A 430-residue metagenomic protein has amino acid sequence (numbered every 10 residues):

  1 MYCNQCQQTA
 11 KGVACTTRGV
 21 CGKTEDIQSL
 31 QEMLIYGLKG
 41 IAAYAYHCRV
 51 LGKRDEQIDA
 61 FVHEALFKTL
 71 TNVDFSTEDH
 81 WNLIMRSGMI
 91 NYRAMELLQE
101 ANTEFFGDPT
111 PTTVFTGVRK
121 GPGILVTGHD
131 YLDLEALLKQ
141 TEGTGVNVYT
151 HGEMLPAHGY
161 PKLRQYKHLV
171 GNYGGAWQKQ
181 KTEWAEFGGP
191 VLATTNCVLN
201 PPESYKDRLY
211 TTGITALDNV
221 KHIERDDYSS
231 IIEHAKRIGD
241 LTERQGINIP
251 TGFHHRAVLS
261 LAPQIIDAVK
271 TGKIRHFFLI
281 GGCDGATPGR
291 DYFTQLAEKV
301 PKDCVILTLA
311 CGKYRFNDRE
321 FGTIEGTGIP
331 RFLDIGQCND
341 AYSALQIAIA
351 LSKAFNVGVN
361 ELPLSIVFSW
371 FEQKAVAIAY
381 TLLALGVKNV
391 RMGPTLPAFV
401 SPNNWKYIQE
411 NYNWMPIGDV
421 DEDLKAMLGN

Functional and structural regions predicted by a protein language model:
M1-L351, N356-W370, A375-A379, V390-N430: Metallocofactor- and cofactor-centric catalytic cores in central/energy metabolism, strongly enriched
L383-A384: Long, charge-patterned amphipathic alpha-helical coiled-coil/hairpin "stalk" segments used as oligomerization
